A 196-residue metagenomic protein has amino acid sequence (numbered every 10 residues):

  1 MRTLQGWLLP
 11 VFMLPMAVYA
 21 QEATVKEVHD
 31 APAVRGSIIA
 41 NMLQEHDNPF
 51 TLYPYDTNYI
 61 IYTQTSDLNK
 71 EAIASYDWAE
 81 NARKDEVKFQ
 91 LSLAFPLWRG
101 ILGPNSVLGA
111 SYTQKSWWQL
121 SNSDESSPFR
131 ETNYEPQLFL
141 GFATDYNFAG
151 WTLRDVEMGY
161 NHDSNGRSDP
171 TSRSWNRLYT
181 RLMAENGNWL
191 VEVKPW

Functional and structural regions predicted by a protein language model:
M1-L43: Cleavable N-terminal export/targeting peptides
A17, T51-Y53, T57-I60, A110 (+1 more regions): Intrinsically disordered, low-complexity segments enriched in small/polar residues
A33-T65: An anionic/polar, Ser/Thr-rich intrinsically disordered regulatory signature
D67-Y76, R83, W98-W196: Outer-membrane pore/translocation modules
R83-Q90: Long, low-hydrophobicity, solvent-exposed regions enriched in small/turn-prone and acidic residues
